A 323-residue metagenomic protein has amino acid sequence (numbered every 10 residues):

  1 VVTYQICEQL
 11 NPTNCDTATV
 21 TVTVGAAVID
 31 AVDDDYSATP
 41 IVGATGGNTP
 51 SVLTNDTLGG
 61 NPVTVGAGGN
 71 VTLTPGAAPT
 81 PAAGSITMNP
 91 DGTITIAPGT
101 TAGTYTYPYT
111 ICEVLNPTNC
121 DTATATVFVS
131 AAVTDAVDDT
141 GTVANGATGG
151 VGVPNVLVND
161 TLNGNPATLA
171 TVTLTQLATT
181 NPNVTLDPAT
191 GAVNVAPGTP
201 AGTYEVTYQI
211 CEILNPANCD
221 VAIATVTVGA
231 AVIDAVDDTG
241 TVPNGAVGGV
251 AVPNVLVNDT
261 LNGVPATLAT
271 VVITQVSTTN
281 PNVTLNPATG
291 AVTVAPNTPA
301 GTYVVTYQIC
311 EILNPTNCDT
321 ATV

Functional and structural regions predicted by a protein language model:
V2, N11-P62, M88, V114-A167 (+5 more regions): Extracellular interdomain linkers/hinges and stalk-like, low-complexity segments in secreted or single-pass
G46-A97, G150-A192, A196, G249-A295: Surface-exposed or secretory-pathway low-complexity segments enriched in glycine-proline and Ser/Thr/acidic residues
T100-G103, T199-G202, T298-G301: Surface-exposed, short loops/turns at beta-strand junctions within beta-sandwich domains
N119, A192-N194, N218, A291 (+1 more regions): Extended charged/polar low-complexity repeat regions
